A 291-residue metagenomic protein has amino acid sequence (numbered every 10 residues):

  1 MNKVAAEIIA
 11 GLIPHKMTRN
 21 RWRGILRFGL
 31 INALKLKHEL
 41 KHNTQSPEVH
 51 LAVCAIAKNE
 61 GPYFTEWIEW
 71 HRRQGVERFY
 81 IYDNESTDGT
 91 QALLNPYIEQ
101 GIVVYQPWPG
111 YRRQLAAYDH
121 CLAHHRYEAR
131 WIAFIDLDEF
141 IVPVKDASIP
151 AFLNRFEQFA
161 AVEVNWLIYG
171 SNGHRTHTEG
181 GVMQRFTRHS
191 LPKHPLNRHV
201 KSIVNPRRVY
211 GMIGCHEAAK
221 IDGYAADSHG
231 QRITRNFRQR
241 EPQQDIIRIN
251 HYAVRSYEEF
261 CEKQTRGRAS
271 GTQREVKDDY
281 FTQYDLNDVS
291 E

Functional and structural regions predicted by a protein language model:
N2-K35, A116, P143-E291: Catalytic-site signature of metal-activated, phosphate-bearing donor transferases, centered on the GT-A/GT-A-like
V49, A55-E69, E85: Active-site beta-to-alpha loop of glycosyltransferases that engages the nucleotide-sugar donor
E69-R78: Short, acidic, metal-binding catalytic loop of nucleotide-sugar glycosyltransferases
E77, R130, A160: Short acidic/polar active-site loop segments enriched in Thr and Asp
D83-E99, G110: A conserved acidic beta->alpha catalytic loop
I98-R113, P192, L196-K201: Conserved donor nucleotide-binding strand/loop of the catalytic core
D119-W131: Active-site nucleotide-sugar/metal-binding loop of Leloir-type enzymes
A129-V142: Short beta-strand-to-loop acidic/aromatic patch adjacent to the donor-nucleotide binding site
